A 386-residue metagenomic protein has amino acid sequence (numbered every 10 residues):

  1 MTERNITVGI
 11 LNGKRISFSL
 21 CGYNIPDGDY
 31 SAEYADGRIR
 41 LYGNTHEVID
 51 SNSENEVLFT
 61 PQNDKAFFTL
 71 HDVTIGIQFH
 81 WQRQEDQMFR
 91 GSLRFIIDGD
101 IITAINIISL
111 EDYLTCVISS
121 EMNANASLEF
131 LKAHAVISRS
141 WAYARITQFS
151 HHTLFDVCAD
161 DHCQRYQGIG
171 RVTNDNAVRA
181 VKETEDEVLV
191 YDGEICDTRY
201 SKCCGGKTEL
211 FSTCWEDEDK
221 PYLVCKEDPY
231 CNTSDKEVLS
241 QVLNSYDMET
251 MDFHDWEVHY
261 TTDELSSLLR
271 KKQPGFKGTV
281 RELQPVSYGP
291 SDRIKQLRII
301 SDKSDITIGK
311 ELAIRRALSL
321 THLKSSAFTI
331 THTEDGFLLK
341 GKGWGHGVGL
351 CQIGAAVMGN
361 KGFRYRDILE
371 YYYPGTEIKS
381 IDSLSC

Functional and structural regions predicted by a protein language model:
M1-D27, F89, I96: N-terminal basic/disordered segments at the start of proteins
M1-T2, E33-Y42, Q62, I96-D100 (+3 more regions): Short, ordered beta-strand-loop transition motifs
D27-S109, E183: A contiguous strand-loop segment
A104, I108, N125-A133, H259 (+3 more regions): Soluble non-cytosolic domains of exported or imported proteins
L110-A126, N244-D252: Acidic/histidine-rich, surface-exposed loop or edge segments in extracytoplasmic proteins
S119, N123, V136-T147, R270 (+3 more regions): Sec-exported extracytoplasmic/periplasmic mature domains
E129, A133-T331, D335-G336: Extended substrate/cofactor- or partner-recognition/assembly subdomains adjacent to catalytic sites in enzymes
R293-K295, D302-C386: C-terminal soluble interaction/assembly domains
